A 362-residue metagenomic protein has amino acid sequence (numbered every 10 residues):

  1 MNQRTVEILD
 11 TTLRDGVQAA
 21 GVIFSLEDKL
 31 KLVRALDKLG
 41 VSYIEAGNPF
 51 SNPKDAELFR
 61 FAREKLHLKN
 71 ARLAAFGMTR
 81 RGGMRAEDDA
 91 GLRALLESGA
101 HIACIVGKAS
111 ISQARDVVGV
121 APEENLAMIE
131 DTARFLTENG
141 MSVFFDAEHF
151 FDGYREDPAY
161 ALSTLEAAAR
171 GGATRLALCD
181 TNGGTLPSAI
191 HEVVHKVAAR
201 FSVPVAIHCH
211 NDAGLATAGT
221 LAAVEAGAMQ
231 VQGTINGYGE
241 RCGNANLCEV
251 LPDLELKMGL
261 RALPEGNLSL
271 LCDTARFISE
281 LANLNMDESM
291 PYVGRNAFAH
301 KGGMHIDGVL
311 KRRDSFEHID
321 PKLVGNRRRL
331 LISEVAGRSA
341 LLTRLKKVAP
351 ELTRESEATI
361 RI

Functional and structural regions predicted by a protein language model:
M1-N2, L165, E192-A199, L221-V224 (+5 more regions): Metal-centered catalytic cores of metalloenzymes
Q3-I8, D15-I44, S51, F61-L68 (+2 more regions): Alpha/beta enzyme core
T5-V6, T12, P252, M258-I362: A mid-to-C-terminal "edge-of-domain" accessory segment
V22, N48-N52, R81, P122 (+8 more regions): Hydrophobic alpha-helical scaffolding
L39, K65, V106, T132-F135 (+10 more regions): Change "in soluble alpha/beta enzymes" to "in soluble alpha/beta proteins
K69-F76: A glycine-rich helix N-cap at a beta->alpha junction
V205-D212, G219, G233: Histidine-centered catalytic micro-motifs
L215-V231, Y238-D253, N296-D320: Flexible glycine/proline-rich, aromatic-decorated loop/lid segments
